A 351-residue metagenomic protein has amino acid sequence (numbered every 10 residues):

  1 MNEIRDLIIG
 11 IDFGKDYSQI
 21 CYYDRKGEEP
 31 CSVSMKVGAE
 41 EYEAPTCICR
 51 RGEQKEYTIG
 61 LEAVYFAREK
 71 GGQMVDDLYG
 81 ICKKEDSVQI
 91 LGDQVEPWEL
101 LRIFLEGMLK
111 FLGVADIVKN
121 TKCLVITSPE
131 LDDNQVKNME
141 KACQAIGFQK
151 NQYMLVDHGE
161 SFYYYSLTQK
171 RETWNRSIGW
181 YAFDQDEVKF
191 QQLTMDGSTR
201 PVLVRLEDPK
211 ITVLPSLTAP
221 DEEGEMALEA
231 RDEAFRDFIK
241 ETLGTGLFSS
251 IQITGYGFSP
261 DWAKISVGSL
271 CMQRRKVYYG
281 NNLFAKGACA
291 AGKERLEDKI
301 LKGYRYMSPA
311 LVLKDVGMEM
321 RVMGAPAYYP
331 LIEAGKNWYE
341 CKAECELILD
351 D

Functional and structural regions predicted by a protein language model:
M1-I8, F148-W180, L283-Y304: Conserved phosphate-binding catalytic cores of ATP/NTP-utilizing and phosphoryl-transfer enzymes
N2-E41, R51, G72, L167-D208 (+1 more regions): Gly/Thr-rich phosphate-binding beta-strand-loop-beta motif of the actin/hexokinase/Hsp70
I11-K15, T127-L131, Y181-D184, I253-F258 (+1 more regions): Structural motif
V33-T127, E207-E241, F248: Conserved phosphate-binding loops in N-terminal lobes of ATP-dependent enzymes of the actin/Hsp70/sugar-kinase
L124-V136, F238-G268, K276-N281: Glycine-rich phosphate-binding loops at beta-strand->alpha-helix junctions
I126, N134, K141-E233: Small-residue (GG/TT-enriched) beta-loop-alpha framework at ligand/catalytic clefts
Q144-L155, I265-N282, A288: Structural alpha-beta junctions
A290-D351: Acidic, glycine/GT-rich loop-and beta-edge segments that sit at the periphery of enzyme/chaperone cores
